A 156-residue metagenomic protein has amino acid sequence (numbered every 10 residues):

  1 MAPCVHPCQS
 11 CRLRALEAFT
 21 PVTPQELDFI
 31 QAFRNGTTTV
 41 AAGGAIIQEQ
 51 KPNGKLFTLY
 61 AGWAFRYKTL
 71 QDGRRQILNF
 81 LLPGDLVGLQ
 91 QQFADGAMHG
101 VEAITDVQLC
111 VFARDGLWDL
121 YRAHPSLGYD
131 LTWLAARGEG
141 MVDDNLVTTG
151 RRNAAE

Functional and structural regions predicted by a protein language model:
M1-A42, L86-V87, Q92, A123: Cyclic nucleotide-binding regulatory module and flanking cytosolic helices
A18, G44-D106: Cyclic nucleotide-binding regulatory domains
G43-I47, V147-G150: Short, solvent-exposed loop/turn elements at beta->coil junctions and helix N-caps that rim active or binding pockets
L86, L117-W118: A generic structural signal for short hydrophobic patches within well-formed alpha-helices
R122, S126-E156: Polybasic "coupling" helices that flank or enter modular domains
